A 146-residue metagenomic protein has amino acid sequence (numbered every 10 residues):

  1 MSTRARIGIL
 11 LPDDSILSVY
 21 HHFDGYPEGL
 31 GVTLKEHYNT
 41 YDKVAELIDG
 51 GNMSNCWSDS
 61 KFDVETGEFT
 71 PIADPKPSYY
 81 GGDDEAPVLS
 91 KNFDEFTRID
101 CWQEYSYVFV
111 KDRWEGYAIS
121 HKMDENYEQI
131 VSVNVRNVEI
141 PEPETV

Functional and structural regions predicted by a protein language model:
M1-Y26, L30: Short, extreme N-terminal segment that most often corresponds to the first beta-strand
E36-V146: Low-complexity intrinsically disordered segments
